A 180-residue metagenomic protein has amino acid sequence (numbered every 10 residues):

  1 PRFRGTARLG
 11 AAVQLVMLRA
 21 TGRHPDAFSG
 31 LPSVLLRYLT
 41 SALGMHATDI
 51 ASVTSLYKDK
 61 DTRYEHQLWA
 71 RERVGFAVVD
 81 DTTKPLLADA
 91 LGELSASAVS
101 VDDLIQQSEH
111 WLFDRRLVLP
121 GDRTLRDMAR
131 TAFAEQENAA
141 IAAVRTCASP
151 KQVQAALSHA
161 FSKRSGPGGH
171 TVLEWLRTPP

Functional and structural regions predicted by a protein language model:
P1-P180: Long amphipathic alpha-helical coiled-coil/heptad-repeat bundle
